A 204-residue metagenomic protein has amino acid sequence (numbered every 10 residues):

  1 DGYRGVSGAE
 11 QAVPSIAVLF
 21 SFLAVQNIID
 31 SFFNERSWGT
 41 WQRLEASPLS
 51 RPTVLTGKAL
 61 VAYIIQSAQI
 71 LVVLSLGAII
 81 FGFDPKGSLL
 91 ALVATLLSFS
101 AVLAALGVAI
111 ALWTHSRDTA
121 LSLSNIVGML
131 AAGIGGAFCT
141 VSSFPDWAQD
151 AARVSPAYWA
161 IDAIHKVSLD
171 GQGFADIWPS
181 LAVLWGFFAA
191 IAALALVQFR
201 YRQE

Functional and structural regions predicted by a protein language model:
D1-L71, F81-L89, D170-E204: Transmembrane helix-boundary elements of multi-pass transport/secretion proteins, especially ABC-type permease modules
I64, A68, V72-A78, D84-E204: Membrane-spanning alpha-helical segments of multipass transporters and channels
